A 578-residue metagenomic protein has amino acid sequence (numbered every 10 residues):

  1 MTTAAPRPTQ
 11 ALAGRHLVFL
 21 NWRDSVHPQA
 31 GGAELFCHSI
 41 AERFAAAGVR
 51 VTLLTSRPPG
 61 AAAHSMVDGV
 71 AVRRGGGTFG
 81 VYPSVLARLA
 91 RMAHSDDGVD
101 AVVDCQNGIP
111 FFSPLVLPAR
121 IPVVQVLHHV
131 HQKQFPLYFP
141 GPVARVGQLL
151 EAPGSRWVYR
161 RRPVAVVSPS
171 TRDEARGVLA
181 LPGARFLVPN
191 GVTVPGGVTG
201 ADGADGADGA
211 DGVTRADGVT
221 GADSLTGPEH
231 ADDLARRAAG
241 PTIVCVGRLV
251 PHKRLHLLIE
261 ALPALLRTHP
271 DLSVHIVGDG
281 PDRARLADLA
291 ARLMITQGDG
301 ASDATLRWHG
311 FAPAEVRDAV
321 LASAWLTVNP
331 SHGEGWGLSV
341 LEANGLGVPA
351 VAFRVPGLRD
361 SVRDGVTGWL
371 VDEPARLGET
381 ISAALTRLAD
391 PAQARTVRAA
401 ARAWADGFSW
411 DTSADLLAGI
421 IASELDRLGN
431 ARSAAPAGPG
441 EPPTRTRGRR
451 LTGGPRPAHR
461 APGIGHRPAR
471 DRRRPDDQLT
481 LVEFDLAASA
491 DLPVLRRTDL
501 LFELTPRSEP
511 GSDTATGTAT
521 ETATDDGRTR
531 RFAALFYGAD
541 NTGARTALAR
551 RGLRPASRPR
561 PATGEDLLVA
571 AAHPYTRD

Functional and structural regions predicted by a protein language model:
L35, P241, C245-A264, H269 (+1 more regions): A conserved mid-protein helix/loop that constitutes part of the nucleotide-sugar donor-binding site
V143-V164: Membrane-proximal helix-turn-helix segments that form the acceptor-binding/catalytic region of lipid-linked
S170, G191: Carbohydrate-associated surface elements
A287-A312: Nucleotide-activated donor-binding/catalytic signature segment of Leloir-type glycosyltransferases, i.e., the conserved
H332: Aromatic "clamp/platform" in nucleotide-sugar-dependent glycosyltransferases that forms part of the donor/acceptor
V340, P349-A352: Short hydrophobic beta-strand element within catalytic cores of glycosyltransferases and related nucleotide-activated
D364-G365, W369-A375, A384-A389: Conserved acidic donor-binding segment of nucleotide-sugar-dependent glycosyltransferases
Q393-G407: A short, well-ordered alpha-helix in the C-terminal region of glycosyltransferases
